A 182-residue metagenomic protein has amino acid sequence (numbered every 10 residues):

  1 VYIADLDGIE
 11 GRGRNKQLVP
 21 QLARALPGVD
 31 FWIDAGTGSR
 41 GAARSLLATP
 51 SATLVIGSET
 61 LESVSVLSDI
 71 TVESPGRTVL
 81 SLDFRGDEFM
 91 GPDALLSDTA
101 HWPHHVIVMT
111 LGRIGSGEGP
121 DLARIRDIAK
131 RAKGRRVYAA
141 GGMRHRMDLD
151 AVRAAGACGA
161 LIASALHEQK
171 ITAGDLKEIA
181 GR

Functional and structural regions predicted by a protein language model:
Y2-E10, V19-E59: Active-site beta->alpha loop and helix N-cap motifs at the rims of alpha/beta catalytic domains
Y2-L18, V108-G117: Glycine-rich, proline-tolerant flexible connector loops at the mouths of alpha/beta enzymes
D5, A35-T37, S58, L82-F84 (+3 more regions): A cross-domain feature marking catalytic cores of carbohydrate-active enzymes and several ubiquitous metabolic/repair
G11-A35, S68-L82, G117-R146, I179-R182: Alpha-helix-loop-beta-strand connector modules within alpha/beta enzyme cores
K16, R40, S63-V64, P92-D93 (+3 more regions): Structural motif corresponding to alpha-helix initiation and N-cap regions
F31-T53, L95-H101, A123-I162: Catalytic cores of alpha/beta
G41-S116: Conserved anion-binding
S65-E73, D150-R182: C-terminal helical cap(s) of enzyme catalytic domains, especially alpha/beta-barrels
